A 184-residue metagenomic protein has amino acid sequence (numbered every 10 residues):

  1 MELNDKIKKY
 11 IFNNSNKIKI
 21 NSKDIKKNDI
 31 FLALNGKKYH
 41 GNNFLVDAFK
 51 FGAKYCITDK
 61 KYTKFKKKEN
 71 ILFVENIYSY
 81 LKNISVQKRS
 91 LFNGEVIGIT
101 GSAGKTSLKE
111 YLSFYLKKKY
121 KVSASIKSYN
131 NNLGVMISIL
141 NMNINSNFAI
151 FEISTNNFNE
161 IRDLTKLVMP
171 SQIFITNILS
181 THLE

Functional and structural regions predicted by a protein language model:
M1-N83: N-terminal leader/targeting and accessory segments in enzymes
Y78-E184: Phosphate-binding loop of NTP-binding sites
